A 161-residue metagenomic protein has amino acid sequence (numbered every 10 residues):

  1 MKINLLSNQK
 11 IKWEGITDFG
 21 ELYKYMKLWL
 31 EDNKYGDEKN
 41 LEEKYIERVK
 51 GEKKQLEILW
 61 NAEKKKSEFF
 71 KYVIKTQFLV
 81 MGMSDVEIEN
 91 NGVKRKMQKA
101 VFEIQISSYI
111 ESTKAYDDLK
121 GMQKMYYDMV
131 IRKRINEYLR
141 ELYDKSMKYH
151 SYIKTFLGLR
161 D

Functional and structural regions predicted by a protein language model:
M1-E38, K44-R48: Terminal, regulation- and interaction-focused segments at domain boundaries
S7-K10, E14, K64, E68 (+3 more regions): Non-transmembrane, amphipathic alpha-helical segments
Q9, I74, A100-F102: Generic beta-strand structural signal
I11-T17, A62-K66, F78-S84, I106-S112: Beta-strand elements of well-folded, non-transmembrane domains
K27-L28, G82, L159: A very general structural signal that marks isolated residues within well-ordered alpha-helical segments
N33-K96: Hydrophobic-cavity lipid-handling domains and compact docking modules
N91-V93, A100, E111: Nucleic-acid-binding small beta-barrel platforms of the OB/S1 family and closely associated recruitment extensions
F102-D161: Glycine-rich, aromatic-bearing surface loops/beta-hairpins
